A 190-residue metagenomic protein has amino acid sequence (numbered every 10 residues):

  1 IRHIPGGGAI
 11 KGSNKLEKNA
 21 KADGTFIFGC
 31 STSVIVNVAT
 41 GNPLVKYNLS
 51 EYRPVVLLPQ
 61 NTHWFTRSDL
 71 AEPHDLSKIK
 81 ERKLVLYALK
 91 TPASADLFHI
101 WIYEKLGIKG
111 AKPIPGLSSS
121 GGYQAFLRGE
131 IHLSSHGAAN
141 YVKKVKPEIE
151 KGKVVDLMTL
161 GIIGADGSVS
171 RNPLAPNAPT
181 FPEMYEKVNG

Functional and structural regions predicted by a protein language model:
I1-N14: Early extracytoplasmic/lumenal segment of secretory-pathway proteins
H3, G29, V85-A88, M158-G161: Structural signature of the Rossmann-like NAD(P)-dependent dehydrogenase/reductase core
G7-G8, T32-V36, N61-T62, L70-A71 (+3 more regions): Solvent-exposed loop/turn segments at secondary-structure junctions within structured extracellular/periplasmic domains
I10-S13, G122-Y123, V145: Short, hydrophobic alpha-helical packing/hinge segments within bilobed ligand-binding/sensory domains
K11, Y47, N140: Short, conserved clusters of charged catalytic residues that mark active-site and nucleotide-handling motifs
K15-F26, V38-L133, F181-G190: Hinge/capping helix and adjacent helix->loop/strand transition within the periplasmic-binding protein
D23-C30, I131-A138, V155-M158: Paired acidic/hydrophobic, glycine-rich loop segments that form the ligand-binding mouth/hinge of periplasmic-binding
V145-G190: C-terminal lobe and pocket-closing loops of periplasmic/extracytoplasmic Venus-flytrap solute-binding proteins
